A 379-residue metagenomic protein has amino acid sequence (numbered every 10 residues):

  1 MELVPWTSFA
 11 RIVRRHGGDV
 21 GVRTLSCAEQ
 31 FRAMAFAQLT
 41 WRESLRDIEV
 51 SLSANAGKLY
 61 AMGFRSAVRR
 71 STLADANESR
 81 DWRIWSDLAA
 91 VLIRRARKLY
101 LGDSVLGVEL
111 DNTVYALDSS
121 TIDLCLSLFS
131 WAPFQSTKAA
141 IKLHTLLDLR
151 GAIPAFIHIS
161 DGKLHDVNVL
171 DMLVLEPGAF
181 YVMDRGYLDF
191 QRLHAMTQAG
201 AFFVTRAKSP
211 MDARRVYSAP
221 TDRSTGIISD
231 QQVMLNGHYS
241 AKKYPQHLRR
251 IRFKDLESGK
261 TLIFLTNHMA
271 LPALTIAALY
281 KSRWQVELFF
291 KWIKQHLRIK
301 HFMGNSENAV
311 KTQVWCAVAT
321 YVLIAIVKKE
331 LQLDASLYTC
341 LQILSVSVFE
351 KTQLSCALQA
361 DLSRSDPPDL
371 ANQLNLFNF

Functional and structural regions predicted by a protein language model:
M1-D47, S51, R80, D87-L88 (+3 more regions): Single, function-defining residue in the core of a domain
A54-Y60, V169-L170: Glycine-rich loop/turn
N55-K58, R95, I299: A short structural micro-motif
L59-M62, E350-T352: Juxtamembrane membrane-interface segments at transmembrane alpha-helix termini
A61-R80: Major-groove recognition helix of helix-turn-helix-like DNA-binding domains
I84-A96: Short Lys/Arg-enriched helix C-cap and helix-to-coil transition segments that create basic nucleic-acid-contact patches
L92-I93, L99-L106: Extended Lys/Arg-rich, glycine-bearing segments that form polyanion-binding/interaction patches within enzyme domains
